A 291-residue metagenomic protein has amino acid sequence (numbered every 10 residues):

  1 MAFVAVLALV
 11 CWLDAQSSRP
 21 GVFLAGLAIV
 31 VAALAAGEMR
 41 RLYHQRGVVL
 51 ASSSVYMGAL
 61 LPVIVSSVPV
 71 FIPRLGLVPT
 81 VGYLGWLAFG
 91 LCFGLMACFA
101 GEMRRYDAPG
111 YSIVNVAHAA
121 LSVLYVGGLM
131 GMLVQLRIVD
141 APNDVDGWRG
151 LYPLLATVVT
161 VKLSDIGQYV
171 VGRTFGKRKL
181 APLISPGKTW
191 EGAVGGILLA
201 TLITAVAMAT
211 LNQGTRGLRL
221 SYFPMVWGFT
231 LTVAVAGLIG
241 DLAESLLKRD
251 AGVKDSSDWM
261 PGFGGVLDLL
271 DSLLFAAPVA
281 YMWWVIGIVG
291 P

Functional and structural regions predicted by a protein language model:
M1-T232: Membrane-embedded alpha-helical bundles of polytopic integral membrane proteins
A2, D271-L274: Sec-dependent signal peptide hydrophobic core
Y169-G172, K248, A276: Generic transmembrane alpha-helix signature in multi-pass membrane proteins, especially transporters/channels
R249-S272: Interfacial loop-to-transmembrane junctions
L274, V279-M282: Hydrophobic alpha-helical transmembrane segments of membrane transport and translocation systems, primarily multi-pass
M282-P291: Juxtamembrane boundary at the C-terminal end of a transmembrane helix
